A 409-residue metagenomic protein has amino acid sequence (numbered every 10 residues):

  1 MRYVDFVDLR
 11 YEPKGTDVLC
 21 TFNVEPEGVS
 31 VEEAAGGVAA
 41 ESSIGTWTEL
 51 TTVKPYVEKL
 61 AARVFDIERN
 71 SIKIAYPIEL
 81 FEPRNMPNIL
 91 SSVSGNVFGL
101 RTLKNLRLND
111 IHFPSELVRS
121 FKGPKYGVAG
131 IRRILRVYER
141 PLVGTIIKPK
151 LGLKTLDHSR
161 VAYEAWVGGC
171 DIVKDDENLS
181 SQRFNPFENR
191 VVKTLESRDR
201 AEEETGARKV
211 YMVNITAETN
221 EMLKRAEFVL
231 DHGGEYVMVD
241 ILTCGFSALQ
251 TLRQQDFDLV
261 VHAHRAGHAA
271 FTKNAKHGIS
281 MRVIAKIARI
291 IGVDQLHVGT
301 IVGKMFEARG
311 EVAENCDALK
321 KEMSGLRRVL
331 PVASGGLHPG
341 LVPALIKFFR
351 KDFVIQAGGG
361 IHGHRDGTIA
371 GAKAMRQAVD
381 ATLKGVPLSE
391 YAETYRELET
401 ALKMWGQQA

Functional and structural regions predicted by a protein language model:
M1-V53: Short Lys/Arg-enriched alpha/beta "domain-start" segment
F22-V29, P141-S159, K209-E221, G267-I279: Active-site mouth loops of central-metabolism enzymes
S42-W47, P186-V213, F246-G267, E311-R328 (+2 more regions): Alpha-helix-loop-beta-strand connector modules within alpha/beta enzyme cores
S43-E49, V53-F121: Phosphate-/polyanion-interacting regions in eukaryotic proteins
G123-L153, D199-R208, F257-F271: N-terminal small/glycine-rich loop or linker at the start of catalytic domains across soluble metabolic enzymes
P124-R132, S180-A201, T219-M222, I241-F257 (+3 more regions): Active-site-adjacent beta->alpha loops and helix N-cap segments on the catalytic face of soluble alpha/beta enzymes
K224-E227, H232, Y236-A357: Catalytic alpha/beta core domains of metabolic enzymes, predominantly
G367-A409: Extended, intrinsically disordered, low-complexity segments
